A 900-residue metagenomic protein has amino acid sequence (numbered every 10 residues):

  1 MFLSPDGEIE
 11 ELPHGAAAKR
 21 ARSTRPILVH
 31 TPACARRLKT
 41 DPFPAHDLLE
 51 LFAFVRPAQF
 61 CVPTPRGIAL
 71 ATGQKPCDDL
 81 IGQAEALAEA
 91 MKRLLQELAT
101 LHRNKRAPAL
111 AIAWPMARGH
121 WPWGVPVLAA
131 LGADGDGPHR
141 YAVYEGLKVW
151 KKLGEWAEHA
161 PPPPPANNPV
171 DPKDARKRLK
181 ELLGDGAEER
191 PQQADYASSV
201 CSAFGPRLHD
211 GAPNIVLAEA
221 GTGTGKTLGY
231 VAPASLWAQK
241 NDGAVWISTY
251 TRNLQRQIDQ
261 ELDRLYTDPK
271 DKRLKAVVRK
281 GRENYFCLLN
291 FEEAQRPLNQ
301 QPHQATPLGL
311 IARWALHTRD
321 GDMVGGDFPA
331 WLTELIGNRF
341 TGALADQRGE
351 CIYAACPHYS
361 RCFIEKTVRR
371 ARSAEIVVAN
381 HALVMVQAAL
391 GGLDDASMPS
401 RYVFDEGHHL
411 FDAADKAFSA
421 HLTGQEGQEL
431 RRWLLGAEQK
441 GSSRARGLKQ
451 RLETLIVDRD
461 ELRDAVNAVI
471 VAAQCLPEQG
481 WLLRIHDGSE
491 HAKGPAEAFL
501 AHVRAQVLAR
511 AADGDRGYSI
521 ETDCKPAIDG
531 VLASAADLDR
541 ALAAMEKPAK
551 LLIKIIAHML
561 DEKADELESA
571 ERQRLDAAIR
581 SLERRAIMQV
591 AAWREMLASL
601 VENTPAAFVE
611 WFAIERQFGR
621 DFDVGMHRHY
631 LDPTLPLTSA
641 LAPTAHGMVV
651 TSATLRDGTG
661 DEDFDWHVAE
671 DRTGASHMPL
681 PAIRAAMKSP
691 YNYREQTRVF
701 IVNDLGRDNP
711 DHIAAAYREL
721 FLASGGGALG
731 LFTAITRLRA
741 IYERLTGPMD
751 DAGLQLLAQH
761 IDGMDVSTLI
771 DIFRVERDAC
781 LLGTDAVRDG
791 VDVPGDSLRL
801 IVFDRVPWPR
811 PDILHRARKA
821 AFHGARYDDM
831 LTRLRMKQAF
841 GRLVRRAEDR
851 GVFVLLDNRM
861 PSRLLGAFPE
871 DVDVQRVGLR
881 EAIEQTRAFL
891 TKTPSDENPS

Functional and structural regions predicted by a protein language model:
M1-L98: Conserved DEDDh/DEDDy metal-dependent 3′-5′ exonuclease domain
R66-D134, F853-L855: Acidic, Mg2+-coordinating catalytic module of metal-dependent nucleases/exonucleases that use a two-metal-ion mechanism
P165-L217: Conserved pre-motif I regulatory segment
A166-K180, G243-A244, T249-E375, R432-L435 (+1 more regions): A substrate-engagement module of RecA-like helicase motors
H209-P233: Walker A/P-loop
G342-R372, A388-L393, H558-N703, N709-A716 (+2 more regions): A contiguous, basic/glycine-rich beta-loop/short-helix subdomain that forms a polymer-engagement track
P690-D708, I761-P861: Conserved RecA-like P-loop NTPase helicase motor core
T733-H760: Conserved helicase motor "Helicase C" RecA-like lobe of SF1/SF2 P-loop NTPases
